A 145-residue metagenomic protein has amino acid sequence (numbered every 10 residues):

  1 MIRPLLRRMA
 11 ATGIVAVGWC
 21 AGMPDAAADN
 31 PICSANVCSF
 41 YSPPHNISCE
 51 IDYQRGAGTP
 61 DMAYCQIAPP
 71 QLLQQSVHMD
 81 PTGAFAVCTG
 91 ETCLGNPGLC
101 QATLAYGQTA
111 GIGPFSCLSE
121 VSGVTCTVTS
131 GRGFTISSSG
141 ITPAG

Functional and structural regions predicted by a protein language model:
M1-A11: Bacterial N-terminal signal peptides that target proteins for export
V17-D25: C-terminal segment of classical bacterial N-terminal signal peptides
D29-I32, G58-A105, I136-G145: A low-complexity, Ser/Thr/Gly/Pro-enriched, surface-exposed linker/loop concept that marks segments flanking
N30-S48: Secreted, propeptide-processed cysteine-rich mini-domains
P44-Y64, A68, G111-T129: Extracellular/lumenal glycan-associated surfaces
N96-T142: Extracytosolic low-complexity repeat regions of secreted or lipid-anchored proteins
